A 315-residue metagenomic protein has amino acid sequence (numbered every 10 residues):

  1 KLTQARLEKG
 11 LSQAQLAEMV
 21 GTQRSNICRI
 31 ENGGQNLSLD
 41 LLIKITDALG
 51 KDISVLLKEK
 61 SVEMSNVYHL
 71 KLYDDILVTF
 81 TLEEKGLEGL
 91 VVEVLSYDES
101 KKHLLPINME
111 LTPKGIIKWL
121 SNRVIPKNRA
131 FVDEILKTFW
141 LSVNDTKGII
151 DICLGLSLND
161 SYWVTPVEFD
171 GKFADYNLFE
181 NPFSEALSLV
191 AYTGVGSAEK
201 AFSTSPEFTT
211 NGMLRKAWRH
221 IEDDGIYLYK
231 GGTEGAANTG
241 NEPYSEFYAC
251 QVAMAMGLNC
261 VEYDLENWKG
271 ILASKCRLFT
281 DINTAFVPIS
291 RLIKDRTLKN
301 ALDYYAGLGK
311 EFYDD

Functional and structural regions predicted by a protein language model:
K1-E8: A short, Lys/Arg-rich alpha-helix, primarily the initiator
L7, E18, D47: Alpha-helical residues within the helix-turn-helix
G10-C28: Short alpha-helical DNA-recognition segment
G10-L11, L37-D40: Residue-level signal for the short linker/turn that defines the boundary of a DNA-recognition helix
D40-V55: DNA major-groove recognition helix of helix-turn-helix/homeodomain DNA-binding modules
S61-D315: Phosphate/dinucleotide-binding and metal-coordinating scaffold of catalytic cores in nucleotide-dependent enzymes
